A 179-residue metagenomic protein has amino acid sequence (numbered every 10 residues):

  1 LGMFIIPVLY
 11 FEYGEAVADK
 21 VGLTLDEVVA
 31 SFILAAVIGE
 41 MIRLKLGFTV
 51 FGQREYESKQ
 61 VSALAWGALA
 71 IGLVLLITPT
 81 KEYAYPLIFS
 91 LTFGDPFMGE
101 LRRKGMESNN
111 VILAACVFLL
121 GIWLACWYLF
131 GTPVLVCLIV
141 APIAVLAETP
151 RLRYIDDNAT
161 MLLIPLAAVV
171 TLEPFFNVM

Functional and structural regions predicted by a protein language model:
L1-V29, I38-M179: Interhelical loop and helix-boundary elements at the membrane-water interface of polytopic inner-membrane proteins
